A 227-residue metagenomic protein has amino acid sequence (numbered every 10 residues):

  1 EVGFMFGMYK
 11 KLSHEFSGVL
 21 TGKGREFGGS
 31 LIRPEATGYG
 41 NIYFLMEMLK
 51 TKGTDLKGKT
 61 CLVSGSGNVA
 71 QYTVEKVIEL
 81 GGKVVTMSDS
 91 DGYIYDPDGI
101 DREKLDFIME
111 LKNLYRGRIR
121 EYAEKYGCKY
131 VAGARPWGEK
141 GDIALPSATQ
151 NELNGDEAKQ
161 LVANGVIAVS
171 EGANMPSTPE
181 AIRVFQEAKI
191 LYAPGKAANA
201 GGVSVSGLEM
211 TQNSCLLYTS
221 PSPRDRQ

Functional and structural regions predicted by a protein language model:
E1-L56: Glycine/serine-rich phosphate-binding loop and adjoining beta1-alpha1 elements at the start of nucleotide-handling
V2-G7, Y39-M46, Q71-I78, K159 (+3 more regions): Predominant activation on well-ordered alpha-helical scaffold segments within soluble catalytic domains
F16-L20, T86-D89, Y130, L145-P146 (+2 more regions): General beta-strand structural signal in soluble alpha/beta enzymes
E35, Y39-C128: Glycine-rich phosphate/diphosphate-binding loop of Rossmann-like nucleotide-binding domains
K57-K59, G141, V166: Phosphate-coordination loops involved in phosphoryl transfer and adenosine-cofactor binding
M109-E157: A structured beta-alpha segment of the ubiquitous adenosine-cofactor-binding alpha/beta core
A144, Y218-Q227: Conserved small/polar residues in nucleotide/adenosyl-binding loops
E157-V162, G172-N213: Rossmann-fold NAD(P)-binding glycine/threonine-rich loop
